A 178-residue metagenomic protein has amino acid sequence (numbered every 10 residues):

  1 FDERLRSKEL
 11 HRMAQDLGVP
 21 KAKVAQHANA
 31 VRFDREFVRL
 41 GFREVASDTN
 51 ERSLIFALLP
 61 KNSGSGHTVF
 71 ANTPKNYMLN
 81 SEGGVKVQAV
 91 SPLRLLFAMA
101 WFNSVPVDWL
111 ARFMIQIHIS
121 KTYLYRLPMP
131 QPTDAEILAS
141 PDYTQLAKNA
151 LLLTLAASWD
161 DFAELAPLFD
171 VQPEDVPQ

Functional and structural regions predicted by a protein language model:
F1-Q178: S-adenosyl-L-methionine
